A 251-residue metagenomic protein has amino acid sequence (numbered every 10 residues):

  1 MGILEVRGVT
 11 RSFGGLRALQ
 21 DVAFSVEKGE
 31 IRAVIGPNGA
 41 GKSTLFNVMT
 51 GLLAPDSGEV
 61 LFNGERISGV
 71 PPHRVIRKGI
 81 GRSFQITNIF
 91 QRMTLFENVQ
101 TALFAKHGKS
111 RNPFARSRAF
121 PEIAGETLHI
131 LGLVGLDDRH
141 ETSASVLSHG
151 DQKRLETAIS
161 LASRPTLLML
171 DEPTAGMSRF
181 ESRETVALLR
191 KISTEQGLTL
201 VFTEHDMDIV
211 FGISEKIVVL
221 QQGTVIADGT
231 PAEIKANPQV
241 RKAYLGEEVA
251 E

Functional and structural regions predicted by a protein language model:
M1-E251: Glycine-rich phosphate-binding loops of nucleotide-dependent enzymes
